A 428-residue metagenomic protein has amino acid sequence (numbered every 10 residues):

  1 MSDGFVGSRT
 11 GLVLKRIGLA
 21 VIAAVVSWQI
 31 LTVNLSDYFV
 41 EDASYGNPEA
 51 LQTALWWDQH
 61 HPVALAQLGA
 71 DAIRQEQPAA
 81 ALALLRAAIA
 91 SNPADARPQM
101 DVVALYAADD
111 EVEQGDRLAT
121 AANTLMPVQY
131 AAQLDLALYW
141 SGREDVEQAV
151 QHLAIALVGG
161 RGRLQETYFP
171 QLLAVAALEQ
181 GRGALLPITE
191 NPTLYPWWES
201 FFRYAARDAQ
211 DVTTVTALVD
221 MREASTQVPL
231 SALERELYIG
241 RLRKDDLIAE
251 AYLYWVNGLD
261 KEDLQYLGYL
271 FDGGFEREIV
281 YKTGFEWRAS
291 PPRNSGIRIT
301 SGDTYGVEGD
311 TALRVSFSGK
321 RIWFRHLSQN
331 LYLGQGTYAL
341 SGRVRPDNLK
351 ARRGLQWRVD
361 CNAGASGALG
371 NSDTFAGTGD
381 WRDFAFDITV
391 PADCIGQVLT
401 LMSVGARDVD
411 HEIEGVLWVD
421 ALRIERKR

Functional and structural regions predicted by a protein language model:
G4, T10-Y38, G159, R163 (+1 more regions): Extracellular and organelle-lumenal recognition/adhesion modules and their flexible linkers in secreted
S8-L85: N-terminal leader/linker segments that initiate helical-solenoid repeat arrays
P48-L55, A80-A87, E113-A122, E147-A156 (+3 more regions): Alpha-helical repeat scaffolds
H61, D95, Q129, R163-Q165 (+1 more regions): Residue-level recognition of tetratricopeptide repeat
A64, P98, A132, E166-Y168 (+2 more regions): TPR alpha-solenoid repeat register
A72, Y106, W140, V175-A176 (+2 more regions): Residue at a conserved register position within TPR or TPR-like alpha-solenoid repeats
Q75, D109, R143, E179 (+2 more regions): Structural motif corresponding to the intra-repeat A-B loop/turn of tetratricopeptide repeats
